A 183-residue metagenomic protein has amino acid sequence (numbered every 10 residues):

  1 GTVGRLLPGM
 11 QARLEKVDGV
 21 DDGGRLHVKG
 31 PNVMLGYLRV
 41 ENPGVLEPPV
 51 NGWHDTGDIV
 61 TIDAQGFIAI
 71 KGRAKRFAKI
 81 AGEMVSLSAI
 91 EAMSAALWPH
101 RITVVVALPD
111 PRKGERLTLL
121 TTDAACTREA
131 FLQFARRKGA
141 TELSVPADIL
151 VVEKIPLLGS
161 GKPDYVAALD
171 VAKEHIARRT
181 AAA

Functional and structural regions predicted by a protein language model:
R5-G9, D18-E47, E83-V85: Conserved ATP/PPi-binding loop(s) of AMP-dependent carboxylate-activating enzymes
Q11, D18, A64-Q65, L158-S160: Residue-level recognition of short loop/turn positions
R13, V106, D148-V152: General small-molecule cofactor/ligand-binding pocket signal
G24, G30, L35-G36, I59-S144 (+2 more regions): AMP-binding/adenylate-forming catalytic core of the ANL superfamily
A140-P163, R179: AMP-binding/adenylate-forming catalytic domain of the ANL superfamily
D170-A183: Acidic/polar alpha-helix N-cap and adjacent early helical turns within long charge-rich amphipathic helices/linkers
